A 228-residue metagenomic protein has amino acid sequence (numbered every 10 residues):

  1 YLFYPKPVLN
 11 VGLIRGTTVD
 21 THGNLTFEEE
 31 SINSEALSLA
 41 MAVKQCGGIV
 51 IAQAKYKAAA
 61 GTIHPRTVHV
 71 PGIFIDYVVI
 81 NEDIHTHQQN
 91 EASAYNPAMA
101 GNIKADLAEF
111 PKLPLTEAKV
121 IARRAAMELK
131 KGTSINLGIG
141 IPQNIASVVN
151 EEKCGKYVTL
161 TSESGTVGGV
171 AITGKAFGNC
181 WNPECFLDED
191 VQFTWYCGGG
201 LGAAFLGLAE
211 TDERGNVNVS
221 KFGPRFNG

Functional and structural regions predicted by a protein language model:
Y1, E163-T211: Ligand-binding beta-strand-loop-alpha-helix segment within the catalytic cores of soluble metabolic enzymes
Y1-E152, Y157-T161, T166, N182-F186 (+3 more regions): Metallocofactor- and cofactor-centric catalytic cores in central/energy metabolism, strongly enriched
L201, E210-G228: Gly/Pro-rich active-site capping loops and adjacent beta-alpha segments that organize cofactor/substrate pockets
